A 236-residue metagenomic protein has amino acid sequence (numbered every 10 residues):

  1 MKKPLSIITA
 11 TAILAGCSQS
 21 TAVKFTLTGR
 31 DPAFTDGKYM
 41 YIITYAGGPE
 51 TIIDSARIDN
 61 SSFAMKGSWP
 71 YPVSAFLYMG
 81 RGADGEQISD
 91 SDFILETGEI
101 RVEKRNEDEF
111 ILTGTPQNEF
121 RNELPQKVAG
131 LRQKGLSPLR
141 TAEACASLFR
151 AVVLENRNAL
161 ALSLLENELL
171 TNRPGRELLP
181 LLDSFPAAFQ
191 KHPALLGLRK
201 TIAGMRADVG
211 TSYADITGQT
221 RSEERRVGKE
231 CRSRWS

Functional and structural regions predicted by a protein language model:
P4-I13: Sec-dependent N-terminal signal peptides
C17-L148: A non-transmembrane, solvent-exposed segment enriched in polar/low-complexity residues
A33-F34, N172-R176, F189-Q190, A207-D208: Alpha-helix capping and inter-helical loop/turn segments
C145, E177-F185, A214-D215: Alpha-helical repeat scaffolds
E155-A159, A188-L196: Short solvent-exposed coil/turn linkers within tandem alpha-helical repeat scaffolds
R157-E168: Amphipathic alpha-helical repeat scaffolds of TPR domains
L196-E224: N-terminal "domain-start" segment that seeds a small globular fold
E224, G228-S236: Positively charged, low-complexity/disordered segments
